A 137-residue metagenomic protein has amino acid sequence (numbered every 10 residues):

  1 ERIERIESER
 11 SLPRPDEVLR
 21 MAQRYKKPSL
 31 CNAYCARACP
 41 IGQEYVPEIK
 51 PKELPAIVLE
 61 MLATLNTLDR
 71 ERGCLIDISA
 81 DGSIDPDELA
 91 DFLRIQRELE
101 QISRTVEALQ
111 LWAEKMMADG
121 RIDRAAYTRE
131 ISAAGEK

Functional and structural regions predicted by a protein language model:
E1-P13: Recognition helix of helix-turn-helix/homeodomain-like DNA-binding domains that insert into the DNA major groove
R10, Y25-P28, R37-A38: The DNA-recognition helices of helix-turn-helix-type DNA-binding domains
P15-N32: DNA major-groove recognition helix of helix-turn-helix/homeodomain DNA-binding modules
L30, N66, R70-A80, R104-A118: Charged/polar positions within long, soluble alpha-helices
A33-A63, M116, R121-K137: Short, charged recognition helix plus adjacent turn of helix-turn-helix-like nucleic-acid-binding domains
K50-E53, R70-F92: Acidic, glycine-anchored loop motifs typical of Ca2+
L59-D69, L93-E107: Generic structural signal for well-ordered, non-transmembrane alpha-helical segments in soluble/cytosolic regions
